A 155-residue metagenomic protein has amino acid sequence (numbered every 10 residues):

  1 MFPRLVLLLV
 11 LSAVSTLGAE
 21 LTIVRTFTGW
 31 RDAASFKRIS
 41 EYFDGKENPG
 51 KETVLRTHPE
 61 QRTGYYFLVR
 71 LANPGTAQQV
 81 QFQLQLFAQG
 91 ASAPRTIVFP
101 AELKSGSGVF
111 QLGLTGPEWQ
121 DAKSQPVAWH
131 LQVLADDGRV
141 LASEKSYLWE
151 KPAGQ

Functional and structural regions predicted by a protein language model:
R4-A13: Sec-dependent N-terminal signal peptides
A19-Y42, A77: A eukaryote-biased signal for short, well-structured alpha-helical docking elements
R38-G75, Q79, V109-L114: Contiguous beta-strand segments within globular domains
Q78-R95, L131-V133: Extended low-complexity, serine/threonine- and proline-enriched intrinsically disordered segments
P100-G108: Short proline/glycine- and polar residue-rich coil/turn motifs
W119, V133-A142: Short acidic/polar inter-strand loop motif in beta-rich domains
W119-P126: Short glycine/proline/serine/threonine-rich loop/turn segments at secondary-structure transition edges
R139-Q155: Short beta-strand elements
